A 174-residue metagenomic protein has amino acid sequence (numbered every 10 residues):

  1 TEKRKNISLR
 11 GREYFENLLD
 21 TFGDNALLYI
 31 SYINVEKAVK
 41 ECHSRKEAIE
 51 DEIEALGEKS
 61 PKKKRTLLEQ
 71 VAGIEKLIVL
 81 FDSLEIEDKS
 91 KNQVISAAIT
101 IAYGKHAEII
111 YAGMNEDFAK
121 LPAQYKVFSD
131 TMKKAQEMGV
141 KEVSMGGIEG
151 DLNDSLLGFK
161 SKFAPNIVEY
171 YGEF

Functional and structural regions predicted by a protein language model:
T1-A119, G150: A conserved beta-strand-loop-helix scaffold within acyl/acetyltransferase catalytic domains
Y14-N17, K126-D130, S155: Alpha-helical elements of Rossmann-like donor-binding domains used by nucleotide-donor carbohydrate transfer enzymes
L19, A98-I99, M132, L157 (+1 more regions): Generic hydrophobic alpha-helical scaffold/packing signal
I49-D51, P122, L156, F163-A164: Alpha-helix boundary/interfacial micro-motifs
A102-K105, D130, K134: Membrane-targeting and insertion segments and their boundary/processing signals
A119-K133: Conserved acetyl-CoA-binding loop-helix of GNAT-fold acetyltransferases
E137-F174: Active-site/acyl-donor-binding loops of N-acyltransferases
